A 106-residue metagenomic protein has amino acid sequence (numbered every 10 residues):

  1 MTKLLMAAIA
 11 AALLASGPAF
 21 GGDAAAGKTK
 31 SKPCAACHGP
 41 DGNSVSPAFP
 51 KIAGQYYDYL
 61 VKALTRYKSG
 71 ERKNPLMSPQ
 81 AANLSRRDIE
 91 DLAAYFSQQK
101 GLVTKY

Functional and structural regions predicted by a protein language model:
T2-I9: Sec-dependent signal peptide recognition, specifically the positively charged N-region followed immediately by
F20-N43, A53-Y56, T104-Y106: Sequence/structural segment immediately N-terminal to covalent heme-attachment motifs in c-type and related
T29-P40, P50, K62-T65, E90-A94: C-type cytochrome heme c attachment motif
V45-A53, K68-Y106: Axial heme c-ligation environment in periplasmic c-type cytochrome domains
Y59, A63-Y67, E71: General detector of folded, globular domains
